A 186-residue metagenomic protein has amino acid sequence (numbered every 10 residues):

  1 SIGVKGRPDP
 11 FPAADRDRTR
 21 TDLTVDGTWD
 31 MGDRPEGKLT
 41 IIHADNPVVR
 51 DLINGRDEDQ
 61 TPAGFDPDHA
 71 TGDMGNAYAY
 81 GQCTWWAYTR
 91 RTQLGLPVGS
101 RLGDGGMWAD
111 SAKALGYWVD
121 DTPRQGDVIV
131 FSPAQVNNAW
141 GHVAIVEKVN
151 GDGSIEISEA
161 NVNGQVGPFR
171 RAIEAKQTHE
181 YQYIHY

Functional and structural regions predicted by a protein language model:
S1-Q93, I173-Y186: Intrinsically disordered, low-complexity, Pro/Ser/Thr/Asn/Gly/Ala-rich spacer/linker segments adjacent to signal
P62-Y186: Peptidoglycan cell-wall recognition and remodeling modules
